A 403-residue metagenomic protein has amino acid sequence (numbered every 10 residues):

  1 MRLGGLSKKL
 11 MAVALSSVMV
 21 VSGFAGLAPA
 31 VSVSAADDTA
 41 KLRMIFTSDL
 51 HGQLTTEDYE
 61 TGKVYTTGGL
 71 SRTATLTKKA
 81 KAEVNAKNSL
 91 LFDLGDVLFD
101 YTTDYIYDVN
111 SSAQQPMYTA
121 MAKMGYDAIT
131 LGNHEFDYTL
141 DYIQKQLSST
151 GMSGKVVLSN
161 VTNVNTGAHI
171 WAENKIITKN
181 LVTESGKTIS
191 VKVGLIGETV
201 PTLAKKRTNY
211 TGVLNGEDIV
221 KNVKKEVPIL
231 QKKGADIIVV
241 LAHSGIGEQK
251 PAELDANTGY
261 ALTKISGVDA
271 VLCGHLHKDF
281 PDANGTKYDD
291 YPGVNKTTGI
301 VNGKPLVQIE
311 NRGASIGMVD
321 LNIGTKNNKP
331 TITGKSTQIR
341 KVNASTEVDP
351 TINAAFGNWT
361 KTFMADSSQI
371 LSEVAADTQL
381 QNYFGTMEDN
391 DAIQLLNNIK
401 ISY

Functional and structural regions predicted by a protein language model:
M1-A14: Bacterial Sec-dependent N-terminal signal peptides
G5, A30, A36-L42, Y65-G68 (+3 more regions): Non-catalytic terminal accessory segments
S7, G194-G197, A283, G317 (+3 more regions): Glycine-centered structural positions embedded in regular secondary structure
L15-G23: Hydrophobic core
A36-K341: Acidic, metal/ion-coordinating pockets
